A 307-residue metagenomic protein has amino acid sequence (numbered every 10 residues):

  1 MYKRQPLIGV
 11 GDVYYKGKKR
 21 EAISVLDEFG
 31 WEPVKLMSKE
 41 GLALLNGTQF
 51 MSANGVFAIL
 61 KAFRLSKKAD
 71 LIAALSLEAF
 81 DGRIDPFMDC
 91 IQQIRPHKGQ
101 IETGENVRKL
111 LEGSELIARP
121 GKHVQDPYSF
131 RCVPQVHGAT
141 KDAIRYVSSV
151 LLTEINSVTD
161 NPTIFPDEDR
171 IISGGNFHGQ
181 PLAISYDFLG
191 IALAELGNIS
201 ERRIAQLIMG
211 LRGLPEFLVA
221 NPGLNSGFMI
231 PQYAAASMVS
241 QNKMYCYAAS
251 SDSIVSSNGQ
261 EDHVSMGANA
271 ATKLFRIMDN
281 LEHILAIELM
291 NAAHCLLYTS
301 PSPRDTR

Functional and structural regions predicted by a protein language model:
Y2, Y298-R307: Single conserved hydrophobic/aromatic residue that forms the stacking wall/gate of nucleotide- or nucleobase-binding
K3-C90, I94: Active-site cavity-forming subdomains of large catalytic enzyme subunits
V10, K61-K68, I72-R83, L110-I117 (+7 more regions): Change "in soluble alpha/beta enzymes" to "in soluble alpha/beta proteins
V25, G30, S76-A79, I94-E102 (+2 more regions): Short, mixed-charge aromatic SLiMs
K39, L45, Q49, F57-L71 (+11 more regions): Conserved active-site and cofactor/substrate-binding residues in soluble primary-metabolism enzymes
T48-Q49, D81-M88, R119-F130, P166-R170 (+3 more regions): Short acidic (Asp/Glu) and glycine-rich catalytic loops that position anionic groups and cofactors
E78-N198: Accessory "access/gating" subregions that flank catalytic or transport cores
L182-L297: C-terminal catalytic subdomain
